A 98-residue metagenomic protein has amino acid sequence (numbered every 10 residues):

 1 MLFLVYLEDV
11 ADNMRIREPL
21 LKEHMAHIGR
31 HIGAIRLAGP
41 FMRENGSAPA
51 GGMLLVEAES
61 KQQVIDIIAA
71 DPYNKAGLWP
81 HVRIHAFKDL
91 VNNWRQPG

Functional and structural regions predicted by a protein language model:
M1-G98: Conserved, structured core segments of small domains
